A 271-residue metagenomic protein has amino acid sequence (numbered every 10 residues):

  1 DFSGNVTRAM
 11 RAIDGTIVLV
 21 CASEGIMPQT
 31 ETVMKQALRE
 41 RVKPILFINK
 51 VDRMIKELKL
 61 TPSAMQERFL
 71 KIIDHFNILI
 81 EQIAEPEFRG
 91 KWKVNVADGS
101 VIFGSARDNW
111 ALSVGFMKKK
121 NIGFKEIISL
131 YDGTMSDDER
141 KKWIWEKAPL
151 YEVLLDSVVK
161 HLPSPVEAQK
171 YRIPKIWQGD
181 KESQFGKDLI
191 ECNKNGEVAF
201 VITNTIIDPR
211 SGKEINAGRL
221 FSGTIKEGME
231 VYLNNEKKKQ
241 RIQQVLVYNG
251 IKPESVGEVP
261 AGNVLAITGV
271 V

Functional and structural regions predicted by a protein language model:
D1-V271: Structural and coupling elements of P-loop NTPases
